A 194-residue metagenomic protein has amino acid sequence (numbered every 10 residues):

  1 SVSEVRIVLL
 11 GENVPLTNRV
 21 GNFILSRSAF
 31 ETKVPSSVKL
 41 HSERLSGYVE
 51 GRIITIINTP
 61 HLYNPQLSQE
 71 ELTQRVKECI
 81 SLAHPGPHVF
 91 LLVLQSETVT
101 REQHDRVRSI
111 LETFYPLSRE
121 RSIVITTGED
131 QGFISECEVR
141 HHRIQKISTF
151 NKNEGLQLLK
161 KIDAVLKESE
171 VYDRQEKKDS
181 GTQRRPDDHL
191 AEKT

Functional and structural regions predicted by a protein language model:
S1-T194: Conserved GTPase G-domain substructure that encodes guanine base recognition and part of the catalytic core, centered
